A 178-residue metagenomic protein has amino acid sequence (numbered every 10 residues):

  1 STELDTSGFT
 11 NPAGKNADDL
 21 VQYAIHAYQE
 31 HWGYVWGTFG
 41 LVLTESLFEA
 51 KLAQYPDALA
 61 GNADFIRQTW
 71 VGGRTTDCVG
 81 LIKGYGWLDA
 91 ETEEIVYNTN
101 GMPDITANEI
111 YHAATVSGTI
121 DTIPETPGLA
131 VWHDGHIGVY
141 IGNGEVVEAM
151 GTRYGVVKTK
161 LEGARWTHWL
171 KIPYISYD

Functional and structural regions predicted by a protein language model:
S1, H133, V139-A164: Catalytic Cys-His active-site segments of thiol-dependent hydrolases/isopeptidases
S1-E91, D134-H136, V147-A149: N-terminal capping segments
L41, S117, R153, S176: Residue-level detector of flexible, active-site-proximal loop/helix-junction positions within diverse enzyme catalytic
L88-M102: Substrate-binding/catalytic groove segments of enzymes that remodel or degrade extracellular structural polymers
M102, H136-I137: Short acidic-rich active-site patches of cyclic nucleotide enzymes
P103-I123: Beta-rich nucleic-acid/ligand-interaction surfaces
T126-L129: Loop/turn positions that initiate beta-strands
E162-D178: Low-complexity, Gly/Ser/Thr/Pro-rich intrinsically disordered linker/tail segments
